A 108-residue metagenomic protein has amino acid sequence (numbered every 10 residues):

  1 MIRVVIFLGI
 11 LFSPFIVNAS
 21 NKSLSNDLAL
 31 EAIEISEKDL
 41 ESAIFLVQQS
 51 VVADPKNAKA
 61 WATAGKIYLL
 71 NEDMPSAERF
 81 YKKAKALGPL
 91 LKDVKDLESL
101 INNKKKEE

Functional and structural regions predicted by a protein language model:
K22-I33, A62: Alpha-helical tetratricopeptide repeat
E37, L70, L100-E107: Register position in tetratricopeptide repeats
Q48-V52, K85-A86: Conserved structural position within tetratricopeptide repeats
A60, D93-V94: TPR alpha-solenoid repeat register
